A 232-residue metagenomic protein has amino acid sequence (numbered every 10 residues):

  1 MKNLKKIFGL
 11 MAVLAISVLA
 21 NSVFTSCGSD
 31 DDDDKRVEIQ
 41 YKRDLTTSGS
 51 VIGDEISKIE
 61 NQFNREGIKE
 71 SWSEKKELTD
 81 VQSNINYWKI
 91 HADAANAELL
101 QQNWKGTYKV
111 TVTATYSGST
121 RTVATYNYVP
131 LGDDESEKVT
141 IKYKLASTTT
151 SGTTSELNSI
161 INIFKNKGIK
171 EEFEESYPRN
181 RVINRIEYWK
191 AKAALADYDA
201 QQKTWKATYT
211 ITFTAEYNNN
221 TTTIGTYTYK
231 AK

Functional and structural regions predicted by a protein language model:
K2-A12: Bacterial N-terminal signal peptides that target proteins for export
N3, S17-L45, Y126, L131-S136: Bacterial Sec-dependent N-terminal signal peptides
S29-N61, G67, I141: N-terminal export/targeting and maturation segments
D30-D34, E55, E98, D133-S136 (+5 more regions): Asp/Glu-rich intrinsically disordered low-complexity tracts
K35-V37, Y41, E70, A124 (+2 more regions): Intrinsically disordered, low-complexity regulatory segments enriched in Ser/Thr/Pro and charged residues
Y41-T46, K142-T149, T153-S155, S159: Short, surface-exposed binding/anchoring microloops in extracellular/periplasmic proteins
V51-Q82, T153-R179: Short, flexible N-terminal segments of the mature chain
Q82-S136, I183-K232: Repeat-associated, polar segments at repeat-unit boundaries in modular proteins
